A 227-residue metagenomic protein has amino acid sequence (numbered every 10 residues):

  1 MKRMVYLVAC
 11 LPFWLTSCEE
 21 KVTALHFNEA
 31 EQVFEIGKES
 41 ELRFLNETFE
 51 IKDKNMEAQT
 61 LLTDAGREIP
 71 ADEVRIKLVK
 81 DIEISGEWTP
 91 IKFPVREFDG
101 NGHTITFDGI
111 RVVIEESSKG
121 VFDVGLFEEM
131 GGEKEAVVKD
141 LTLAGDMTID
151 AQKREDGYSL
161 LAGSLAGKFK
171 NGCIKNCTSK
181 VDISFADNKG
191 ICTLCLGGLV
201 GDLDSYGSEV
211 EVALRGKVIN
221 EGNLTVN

Functional and structural regions predicted by a protein language model:
K2-V8: Sec-dependent signal peptide recognition, specifically the positively charged N-region followed immediately by
L11-P12: Repetitive helical segments and hydrophobic/amphipathic motifs
L15-S17: C-terminal motif of bacterial Sec signal peptides marking the signal peptidase cleavage site
E19-N227: Surface-exposed repetitive/solenoidal architectures
